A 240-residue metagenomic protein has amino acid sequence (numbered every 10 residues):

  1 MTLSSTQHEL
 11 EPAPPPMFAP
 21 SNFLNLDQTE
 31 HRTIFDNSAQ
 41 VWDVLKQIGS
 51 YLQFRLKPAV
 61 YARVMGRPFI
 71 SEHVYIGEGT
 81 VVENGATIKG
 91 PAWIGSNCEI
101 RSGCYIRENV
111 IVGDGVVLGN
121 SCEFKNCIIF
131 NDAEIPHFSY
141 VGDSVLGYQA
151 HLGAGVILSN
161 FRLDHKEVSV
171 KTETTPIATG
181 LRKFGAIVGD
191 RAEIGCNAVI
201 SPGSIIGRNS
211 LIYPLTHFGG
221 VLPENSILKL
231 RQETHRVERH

Functional and structural regions predicted by a protein language model:
M1-R67, N209, L215, E224-S226 (+1 more regions): Terminal amphipathic alpha-helical/low-complexity segments used for targeting or macromolecular assembly
A19-S38, S71-H73, G79, G85 (+2 more regions): N-terminal short leaders/motifs
H31-F35, N120, N126-H240: Glycine-rich hexapeptide-repeat left-handed beta-helix
Q47-W93: Long amphipathic N-terminal alpha/beta scaffold segment
H73-Y75, W93, I111, V145 (+2 more regions): Residue-level "contact hotspot" at macromolecular interaction interfaces
I76-V117: Glycine-rich active-site/cofactor-binding loop and its immediate structural neighborhood
